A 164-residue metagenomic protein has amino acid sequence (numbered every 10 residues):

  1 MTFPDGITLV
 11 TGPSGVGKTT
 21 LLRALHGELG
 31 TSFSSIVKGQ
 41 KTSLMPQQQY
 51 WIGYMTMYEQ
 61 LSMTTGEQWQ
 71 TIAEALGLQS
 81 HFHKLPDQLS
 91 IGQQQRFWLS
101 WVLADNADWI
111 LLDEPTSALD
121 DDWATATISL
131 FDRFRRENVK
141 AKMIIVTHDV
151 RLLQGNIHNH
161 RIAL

Functional and structural regions predicted by a protein language model:
H26: Helix-to-loop junction immediately C-terminal to a conserved catalytic motif
Q48, G53-W69: Q-loop/switch helix immediately C-terminal to the Walker
E67-H81: Conserved ABC ATPase "signature" region
L85, E114-P115, L119: Walker B catalytic motif
L85-L89, Q93: Conserved ABC ATPase signature
L99: Hydrophobic anchor residue at the start of the ABC signature
D121-W123: Helix N-cap at the start of a conserved alpha-helix in ABC-type nucleotide-binding domains
